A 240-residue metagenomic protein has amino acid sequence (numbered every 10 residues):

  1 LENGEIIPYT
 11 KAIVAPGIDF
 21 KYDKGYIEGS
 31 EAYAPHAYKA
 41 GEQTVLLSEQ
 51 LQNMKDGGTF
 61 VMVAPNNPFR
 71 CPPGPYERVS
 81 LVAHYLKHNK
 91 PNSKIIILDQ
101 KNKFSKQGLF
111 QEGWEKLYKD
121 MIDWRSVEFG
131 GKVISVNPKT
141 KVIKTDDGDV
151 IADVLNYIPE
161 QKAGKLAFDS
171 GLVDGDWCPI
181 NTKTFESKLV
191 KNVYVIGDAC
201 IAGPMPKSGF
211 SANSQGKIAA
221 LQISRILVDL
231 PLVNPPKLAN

Functional and structural regions predicted by a protein language model:
L1, I7, H84-D176, P231-V233: A Rossmann-like FAD-binding core segment of flavoenzymes
L1-R70, G74-E77, H84-H88, N156: FAD-binding core/adjacent interface of flavoenzyme oxidoreductases
D23-G25, C71-P73, Q107, L166-F168 (+1 more regions): Short glycine-/acidic-enriched loop or helix-start segments at secondary-structure transitions that form or flank
G29-D56, V150-S214: FAD-site-proximal beta/loop scaffold in flavoenzymes
T59, N92-I96, N192: Residues at the starts of beta-strands that form the adenosine-phosphate
P65, Q100-N102, D198: Cofactor-binding loop segments of dinucleotide-utilizing enzymes, especially the Rossmann-like FAD- and NAD(P)+-binding
N66-K90, C178, S187-V195, P204 (+1 more regions): Active-site substrate-recognition segment that forms the wall of the catalytic cavity or substrate channel
A199-A239: A conserved FAD-binding loop/helix module that cradles the flavin
